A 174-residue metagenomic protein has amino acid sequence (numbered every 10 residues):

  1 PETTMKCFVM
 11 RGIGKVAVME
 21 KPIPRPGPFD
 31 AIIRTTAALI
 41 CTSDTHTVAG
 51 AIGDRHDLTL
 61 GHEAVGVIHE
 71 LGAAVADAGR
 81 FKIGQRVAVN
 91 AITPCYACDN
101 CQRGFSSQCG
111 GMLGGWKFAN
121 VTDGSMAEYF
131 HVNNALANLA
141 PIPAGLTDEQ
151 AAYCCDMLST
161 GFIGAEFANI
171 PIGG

Functional and structural regions predicted by a protein language model:
E2-F8: Short structural boundary motif marking the start of a folded domain
M5, Q85, P171-G174: Nucleotide donor/acceptor-binding cores
C7, G66, G161-G164: Small residues (Ala/Gly/Ser/Thr
F8-V16: Extracellular beta-rich ligand/substrate-recognition surface
P24-A38, V48-Q102, D123, P143-L146: Glycine-rich beta-strand-centered segment in the early N-terminal region that forms part of a ligand/cofactor-binding
A97-G174: NAD(P)H dinucleotide-binding glycine-rich loop of Rossmann-like/cofactor-binding domains, especially the beta1-alpha1
